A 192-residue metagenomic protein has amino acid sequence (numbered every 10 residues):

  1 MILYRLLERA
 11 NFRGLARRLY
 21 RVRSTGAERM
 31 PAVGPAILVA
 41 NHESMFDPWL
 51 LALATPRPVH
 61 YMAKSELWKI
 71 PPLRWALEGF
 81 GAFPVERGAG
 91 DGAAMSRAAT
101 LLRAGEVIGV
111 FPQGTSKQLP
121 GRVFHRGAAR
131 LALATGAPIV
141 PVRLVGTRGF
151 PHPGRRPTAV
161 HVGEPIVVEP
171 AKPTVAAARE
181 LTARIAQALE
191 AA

Functional and structural regions predicted by a protein language model:
L3, A93-A192: Non-catalytic C-terminal accessory region of glycerolipid acyltransferases and related lyso-lipid remodeling enzymes
L3-Y4, E8, R17-R18, A32-A89 (+1 more regions): Catalytic core of membrane glycerolipid acyltransferases/transacylases, capturing the structured, soluble-facing
N11-F12, G79-P84, F111-S116: Short, basic, glycine/proline-bearing loop/turn elements
R13, W49, A129-R130: Active-site phosphate/pyrophosphate- and oxyanion-stabilizing loops and adjacent acidic/basic residues in soluble
R17-T25, R122, R143-V145: Short gly/ser/thr-rich secondary-structure transition/capping motifs
S24, Y61, A82-P84, I139 (+1 more regions): Conserved beta-strand scaffold positions in the cores of enzyme catalytic domains, especially in NTP/NDP-utilizing
G26, N41, A63-K64, G81 (+2 more regions): A secondary-structure boundary/capping signal
A27-P31: Glycine-rich helix-loop-beta junction characteristic of Rossmann-like nucleotide cofactor-binding loops
